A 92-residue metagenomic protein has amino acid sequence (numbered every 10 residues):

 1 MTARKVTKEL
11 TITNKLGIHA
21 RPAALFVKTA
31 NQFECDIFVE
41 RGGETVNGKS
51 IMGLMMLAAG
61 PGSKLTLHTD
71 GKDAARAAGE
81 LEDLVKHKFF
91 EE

Functional and structural regions predicted by a protein language model:
T2-K5, F90-E92: Short, charged helix-to-loop "capping" segments that act as catalytic/coupling loops
A3-E9, K64-T66: Intrinsic-disorder/low-complexity, polar/charged segments enriched in Ser/Thr/Lys/Arg/Asp/Glu/Gln
V6, G42, R76-A77: Hydrophobic alpha-helical segments and their boundary regions
T11-M52, M56-G60: Compact, glycine-rich, soluble single-domain proteins
G60-E92: C-terminal structural segments of small proteins and small subunits
